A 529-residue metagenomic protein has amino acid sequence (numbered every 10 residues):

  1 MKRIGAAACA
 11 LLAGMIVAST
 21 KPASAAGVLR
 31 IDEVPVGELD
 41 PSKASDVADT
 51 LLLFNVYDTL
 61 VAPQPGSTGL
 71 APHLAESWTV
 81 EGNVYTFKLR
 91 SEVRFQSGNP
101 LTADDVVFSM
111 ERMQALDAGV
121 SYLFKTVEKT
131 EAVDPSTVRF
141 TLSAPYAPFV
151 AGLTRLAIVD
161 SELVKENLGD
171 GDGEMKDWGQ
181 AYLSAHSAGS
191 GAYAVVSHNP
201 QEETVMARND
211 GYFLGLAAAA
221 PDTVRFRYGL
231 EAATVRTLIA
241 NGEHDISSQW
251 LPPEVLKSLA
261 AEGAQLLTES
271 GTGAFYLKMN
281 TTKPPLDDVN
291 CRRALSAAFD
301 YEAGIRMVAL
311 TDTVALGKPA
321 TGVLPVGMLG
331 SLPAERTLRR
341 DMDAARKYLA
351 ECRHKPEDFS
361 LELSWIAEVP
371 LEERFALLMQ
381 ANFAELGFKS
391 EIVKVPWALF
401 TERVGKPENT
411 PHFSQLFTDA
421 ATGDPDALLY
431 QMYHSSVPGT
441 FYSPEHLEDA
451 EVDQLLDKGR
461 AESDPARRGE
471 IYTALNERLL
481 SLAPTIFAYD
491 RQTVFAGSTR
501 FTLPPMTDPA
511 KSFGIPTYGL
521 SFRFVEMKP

Functional and structural regions predicted by a protein language model:
D32-G82, E111, A188-G189: N-terminal lobe/hinge region of extracytoplasmic solute-binding protein
G37, E391-T401, L428-T499, K528-P529: Extracytoplasmic/peripheral linker and loop segments enriched in polar/acidic and small residues with frequent Thr/Pro
Q64-P65, A157-L216, T223, M342-D343 (+2 more regions): Gly/Pro-rich hinge or "lid" segments in bacterial periplasmic/extracellular proteins
T79, Y122-G171: Surface-exposed binding/hinge segments that line and control ligand-binding clefts or catalytic entry sites
A181, G211-K257, K389: Ligand-site clamp/hinge motif
T282, L286-G327, R374-F375, L479-P484: Periplasmic-binding protein-like
A315-C352, A367-R374: Structural transition elements
F495-P529: Long beta-strand-rich cores associated with HINT superfamily self-processing modules
